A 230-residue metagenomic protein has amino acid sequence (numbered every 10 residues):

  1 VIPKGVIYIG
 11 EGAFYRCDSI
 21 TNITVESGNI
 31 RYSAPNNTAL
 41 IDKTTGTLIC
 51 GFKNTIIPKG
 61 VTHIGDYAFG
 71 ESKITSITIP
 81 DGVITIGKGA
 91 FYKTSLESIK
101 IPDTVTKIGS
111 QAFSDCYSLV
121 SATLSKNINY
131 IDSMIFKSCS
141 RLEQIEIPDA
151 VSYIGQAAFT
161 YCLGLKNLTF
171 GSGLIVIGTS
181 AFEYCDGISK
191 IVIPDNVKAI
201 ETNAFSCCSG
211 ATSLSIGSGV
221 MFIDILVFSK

Functional and structural regions predicted by a protein language model:
V1-Y8, C17-T38, I49-H63, S72-T85 (+7 more regions): Structural signature of tandem-repeat unit edges
A34-T55, A112, A158, A181 (+1 more regions): Extracellular, surface-exposed repeat architectures
